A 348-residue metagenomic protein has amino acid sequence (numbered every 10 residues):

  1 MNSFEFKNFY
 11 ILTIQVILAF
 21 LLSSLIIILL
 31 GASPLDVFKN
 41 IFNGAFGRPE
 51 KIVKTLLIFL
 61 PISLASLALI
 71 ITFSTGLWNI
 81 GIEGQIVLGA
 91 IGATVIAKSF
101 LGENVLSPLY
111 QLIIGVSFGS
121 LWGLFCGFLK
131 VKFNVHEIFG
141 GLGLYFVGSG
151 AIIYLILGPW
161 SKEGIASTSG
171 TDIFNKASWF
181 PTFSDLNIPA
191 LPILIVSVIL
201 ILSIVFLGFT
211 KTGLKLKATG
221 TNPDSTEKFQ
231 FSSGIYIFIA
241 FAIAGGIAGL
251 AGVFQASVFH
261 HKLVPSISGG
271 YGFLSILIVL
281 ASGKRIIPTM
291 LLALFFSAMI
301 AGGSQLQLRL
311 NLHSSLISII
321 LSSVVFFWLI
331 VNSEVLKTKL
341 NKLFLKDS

Functional and structural regions predicted by a protein language model:
M1-F59, S66, S74-T75, W160 (+4 more regions): N-terminal, non-cleaved signal-anchor transmembrane helix
M1-L18, S24, I201, T221 (+2 more regions): Cytosolic-side transmembrane-helix boundaries in multi-pass membrane proteins
N2-Y10, F73-G81, E103-I173, G269-G270 (+1 more regions): Short loop segments and helix-boundary regions at transmembrane helix junctions of multi-pass inner-membrane proteins
I26-L30, A45-F100, L112, V116-V135 (+3 more regions): Single transmembrane alpha-helix segments in multi-pass membrane proteins
A32-P34, F73-G92, V131-G140, H260-F273 (+3 more regions): Short, non-helical or kinked segments that cap or interrupt transmembrane helices
E137-F209, L345-D347: Transmembrane helix-bundle core of multi-pass membrane transporters and related energy-transducing complexes
L186-K262, I286-I287: Helix-loop-helix "hairpin" substructures at the membrane interface of multi-pass membrane proteins
A242-A248, F254-S322: Transmembrane alpha-helical segments in multi-pass inner-membrane proteins
